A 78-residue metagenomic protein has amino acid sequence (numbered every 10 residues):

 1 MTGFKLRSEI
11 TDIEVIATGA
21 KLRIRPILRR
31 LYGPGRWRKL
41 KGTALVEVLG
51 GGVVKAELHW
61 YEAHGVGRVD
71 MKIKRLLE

Functional and structural regions predicted by a protein language model:
M1-E78: Cysteine-centric segments in proteins
